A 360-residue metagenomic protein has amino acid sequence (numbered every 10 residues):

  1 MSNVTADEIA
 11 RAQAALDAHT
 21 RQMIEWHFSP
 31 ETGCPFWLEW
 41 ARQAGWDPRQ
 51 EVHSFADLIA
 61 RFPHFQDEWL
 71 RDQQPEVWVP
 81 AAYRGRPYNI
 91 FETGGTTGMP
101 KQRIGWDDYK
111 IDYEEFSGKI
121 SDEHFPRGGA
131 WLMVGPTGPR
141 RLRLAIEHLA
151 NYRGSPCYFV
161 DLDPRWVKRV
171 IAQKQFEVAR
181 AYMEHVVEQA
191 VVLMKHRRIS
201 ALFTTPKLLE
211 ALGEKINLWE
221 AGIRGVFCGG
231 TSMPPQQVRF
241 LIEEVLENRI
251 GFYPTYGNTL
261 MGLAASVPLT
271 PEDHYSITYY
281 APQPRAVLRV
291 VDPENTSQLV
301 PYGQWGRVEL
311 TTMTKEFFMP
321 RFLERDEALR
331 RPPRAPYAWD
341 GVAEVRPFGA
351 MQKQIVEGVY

Functional and structural regions predicted by a protein language model:
M1-E92, G98-A130, G135-P139, Y152 (+4 more regions): Nucleotide 5′-phosphate-binding alpha/beta core
S2-W26, N151-Y360: Active-site glycine/GP-rich loop and adjacent strand/helix microenvironment that borders small-molecule binding pockets
G33, G94-G98, R143, G229 (+2 more regions): Glycine-centered flexibility sites
Q102, L142-R143, R321: Alpha-helix N-cap/helix-start motif
R140-H148: Short flanking/linker segments adjacent to small metal-binding domains or redox-active Cys/His motifs
